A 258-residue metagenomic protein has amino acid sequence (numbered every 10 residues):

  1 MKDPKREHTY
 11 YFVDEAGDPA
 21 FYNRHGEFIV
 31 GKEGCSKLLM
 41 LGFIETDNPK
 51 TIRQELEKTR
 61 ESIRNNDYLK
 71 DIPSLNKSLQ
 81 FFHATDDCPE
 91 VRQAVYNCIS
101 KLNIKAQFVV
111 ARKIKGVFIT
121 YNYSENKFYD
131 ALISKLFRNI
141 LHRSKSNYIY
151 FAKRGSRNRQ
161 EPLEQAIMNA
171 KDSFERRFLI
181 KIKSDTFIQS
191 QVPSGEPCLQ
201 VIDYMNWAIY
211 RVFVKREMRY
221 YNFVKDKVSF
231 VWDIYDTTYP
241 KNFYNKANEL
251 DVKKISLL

Functional and structural regions predicted by a protein language model:
M1-L258: Phosphate-ester processing/binding pockets and catalytic centers
